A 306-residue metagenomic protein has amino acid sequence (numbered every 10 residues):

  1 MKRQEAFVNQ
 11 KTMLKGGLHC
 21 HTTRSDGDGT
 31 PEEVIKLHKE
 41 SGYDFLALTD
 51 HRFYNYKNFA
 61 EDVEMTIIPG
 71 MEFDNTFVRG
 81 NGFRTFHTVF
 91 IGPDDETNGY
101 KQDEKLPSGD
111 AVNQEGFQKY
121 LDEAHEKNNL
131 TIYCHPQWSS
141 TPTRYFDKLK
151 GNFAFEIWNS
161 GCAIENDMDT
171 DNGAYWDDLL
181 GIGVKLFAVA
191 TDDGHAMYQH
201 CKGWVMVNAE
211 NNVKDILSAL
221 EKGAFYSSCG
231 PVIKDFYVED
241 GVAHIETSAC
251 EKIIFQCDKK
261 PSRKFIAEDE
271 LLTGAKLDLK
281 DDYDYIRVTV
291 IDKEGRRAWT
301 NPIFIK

Functional and structural regions predicted by a protein language model:
M1-M13, I182-F187, D192-K306: C-terminal functional module detector
K2-L130, C134, T141-T143, K148-G151 (+5 more regions): A metal-dependent hydrolase metal-coordination microenvironment
S25-G29, Q137-S139, K185, N208-N211: Short, exposed beta-strand "edge-strand" segments with a Pro/Gly-rich flavor and a Y/T-containing core
K39, H125, L180-G181, E221: Alpha-helix boundary recognition
E156-C162, L180-G183, A224: Short, well-ordered alpha-helical segments in soluble proteins
D171-K185: Short, hydrophobic/aliphatic alpha-helical segments
